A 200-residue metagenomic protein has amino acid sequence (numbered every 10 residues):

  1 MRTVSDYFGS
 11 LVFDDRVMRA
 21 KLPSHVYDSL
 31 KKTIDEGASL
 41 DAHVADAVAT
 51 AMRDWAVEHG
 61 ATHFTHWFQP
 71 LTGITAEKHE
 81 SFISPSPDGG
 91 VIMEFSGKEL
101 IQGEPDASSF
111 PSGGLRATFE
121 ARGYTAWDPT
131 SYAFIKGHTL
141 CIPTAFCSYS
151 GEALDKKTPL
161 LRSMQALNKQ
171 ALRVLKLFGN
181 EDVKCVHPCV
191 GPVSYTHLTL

Functional and structural regions predicted by a protein language model:
M1-S5, V193: Divalent-metal coordination cores built from histidine and acidic residues
V4, F8-L11, R16-G97, Q102-A117: Histidine/acidic residue-rich metal-binding segments in metalloenzymes
E36-A38, G90-V91, T125, H138-T144 (+1 more regions): Structural beta-strand/beta-sheet cores of well-ordered domains, especially the beta-sheet scaffolds that support
D41-H43, G179-C189: Flexible, glycine/charged-enriched surface loops at secondary-structure junctions
D46, E58, L161, Q165-K169 (+1 more regions): Conserved structured core elements
F64, P192-V193: Buried hydrophobic positions in well-ordered alpha/beta secondary-structure cores of metabolic enzymes
L115-D182: Charge-rich interaction surfaces and accessory domains that mediate macromolecular binding and assembly
T196-T199: Conserved small/polar residues in nucleotide/adenosyl-binding loops
